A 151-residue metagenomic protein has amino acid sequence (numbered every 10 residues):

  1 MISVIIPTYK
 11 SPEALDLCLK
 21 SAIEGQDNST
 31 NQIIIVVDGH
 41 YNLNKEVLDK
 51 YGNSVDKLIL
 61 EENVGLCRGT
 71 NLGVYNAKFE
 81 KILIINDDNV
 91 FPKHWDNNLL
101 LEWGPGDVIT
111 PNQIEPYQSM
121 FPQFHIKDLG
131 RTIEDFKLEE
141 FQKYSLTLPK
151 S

Functional and structural regions predicted by a protein language model:
M1-S21: N-proximal low-complexity "stem/linker" segments adjacent to membrane-targeting elements
S21-T30: Short, acidic, metal-binding catalytic loop of nucleotide-sugar glycosyltransferases
V37-K45: A conserved acidic beta->alpha catalytic loop
E61-A77: Glycine-rich, basic loop-to-helix element that forms the pyrophosphate-binding segment of sugar-nucleotide handling
I82: Short aromatic/hydrophobic "clamp" motif used to bind/position activated sugar donors
N86-V90: The conserved acidic donor/metal-binding loop of glycosyltransferases
H94-T132: Conserved donor NDP-sugar-binding/catalytic core segment of glycosyltransferases
K127-S151: Short, flexible, basic/aromatic active-site loop/helix in glycosyltransferases
